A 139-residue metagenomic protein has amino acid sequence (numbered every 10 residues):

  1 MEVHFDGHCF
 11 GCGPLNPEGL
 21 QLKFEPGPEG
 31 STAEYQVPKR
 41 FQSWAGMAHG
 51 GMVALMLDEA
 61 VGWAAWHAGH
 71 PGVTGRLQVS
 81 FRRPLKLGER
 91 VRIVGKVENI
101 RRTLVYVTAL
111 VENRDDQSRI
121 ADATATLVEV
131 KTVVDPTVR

Functional and structural regions predicted by a protein language model:
M1-R40, R139: Non-catalytic linker/capping segments at the edges of enzyme domains
L15, M47-G50, A54-L55, R92 (+1 more regions): Short, electropositive, low-hydrophobicity segments enriched in small/polar residues
L20, E29, V73-G75, V91 (+2 more regions): Hydrophobic core residues within well-ordered beta-strands of beta-rich domains
E25-G27, R82, V128: A structural detector for beta-sheet-dominated domains
T32-L55: A conserved, well-ordered hydrophobic junction motif at loop->secondary-structure transitions
E34-Q36, Q78-S80, V94-K96, L110 (+1 more regions): Residue-level recognition of well-ordered beta-strand positions that form the cores of beta-sheet-rich folds across
L55, A60-R92, V97: Hydrophobic beta-strand-centered segment that forms part of the acyl-chain substrate-binding groove
L85-L87, V97-R139: HotDog/MaoC-like acyl-thioester-processing domains
